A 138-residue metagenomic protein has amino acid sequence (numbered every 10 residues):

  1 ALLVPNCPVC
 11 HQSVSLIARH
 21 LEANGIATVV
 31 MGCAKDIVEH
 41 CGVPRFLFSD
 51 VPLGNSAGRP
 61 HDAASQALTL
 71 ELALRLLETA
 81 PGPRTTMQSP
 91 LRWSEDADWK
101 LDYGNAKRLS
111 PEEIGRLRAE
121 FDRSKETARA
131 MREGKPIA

Functional and structural regions predicted by a protein language model:
L2, A27-G32: Short hydrophobic alpha-helical runs that function as membrane-insertion/retention elements
V4-P5, C10-N24: Short Gly/Thr/Asp-enriched flexible loops that form oxyanion-binding sites at enzyme active sites
G25-A27, R45: Proline-centered loop/turn at the N-terminus of a beta-strand
D36-F46: Glycine-rich, charge-decorated loop segments at or immediately adjacent to ligand/cofactor-binding or catalytic sites
F46-N55: Acidic/polar active-site rim loop that often engages polyanionic ligands
S56-T85: A charged, well-structured terminal subsegment
R75-A138: Extended, histidine- and acidic-residue-enriched regions that form the cofactor-binding/catalytic faces
